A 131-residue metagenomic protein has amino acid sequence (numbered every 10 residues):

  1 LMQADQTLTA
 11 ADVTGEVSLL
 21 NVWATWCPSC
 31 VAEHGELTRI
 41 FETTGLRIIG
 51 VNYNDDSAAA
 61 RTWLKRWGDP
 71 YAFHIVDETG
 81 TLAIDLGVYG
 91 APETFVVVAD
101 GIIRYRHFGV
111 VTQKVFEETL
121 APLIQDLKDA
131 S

Functional and structural regions predicted by a protein language model:
L1-S18: A short beta-strand-turn-helix
E16-S18, W23-W26, G90: Short pre-active-site segment immediately N-terminal to redox-active cysteine/selenocysteine motifs in thiol-based
L19-L20, I48, T94: Hydrophobic beta-strand anchors of alpha/beta hydrolase catalytic cores
T25-A32, E93: C-type cytochrome heme c attachment motif
P28, T38, R104: Nucleotide phosphate-binding site architecture
V31-W67, E78-I84: Structural microenvironment flanking redox-active thiols in thiol-disulfide oxidoreductases
R47, A72-F73: Conserved beta-strand segments of alpha/beta enzyme cores
K65-P70, V76-K128: Thiol/disulfide oxidoreductase modules built on the thioredoxin-like
